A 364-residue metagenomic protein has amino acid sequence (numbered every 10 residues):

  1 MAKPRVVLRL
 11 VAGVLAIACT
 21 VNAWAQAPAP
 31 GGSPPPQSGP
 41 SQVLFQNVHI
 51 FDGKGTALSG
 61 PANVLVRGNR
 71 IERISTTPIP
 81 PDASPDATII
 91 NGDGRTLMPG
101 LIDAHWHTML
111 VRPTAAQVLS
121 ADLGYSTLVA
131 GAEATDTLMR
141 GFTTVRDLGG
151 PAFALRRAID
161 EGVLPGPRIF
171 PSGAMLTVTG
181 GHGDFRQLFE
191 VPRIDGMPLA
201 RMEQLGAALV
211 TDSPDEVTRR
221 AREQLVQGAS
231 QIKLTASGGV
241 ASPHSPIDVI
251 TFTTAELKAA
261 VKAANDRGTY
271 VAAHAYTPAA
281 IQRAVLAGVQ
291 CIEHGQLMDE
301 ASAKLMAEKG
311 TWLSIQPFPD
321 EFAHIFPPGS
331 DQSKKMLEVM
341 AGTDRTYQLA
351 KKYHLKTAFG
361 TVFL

Functional and structural regions predicted by a protein language model:
M1-V7: N-terminal secretory signal peptides that target proteins for export/translocation
R9-A23: Bacterial N-terminal signal peptides
A29, P35-P36, I50, K54-M98: Histidine-rich, glycine-flanked metal-binding segment
V48, V64, N69, G94 (+12 more regions): Divalent metal-coordination and catalytic microenvironments
A83-T96, L155-V163, V217-S230, M298-W312 (+1 more regions): Short amphipathic alpha-helices and their capping/turn segments at secondary-structure boundaries
R95-E161, T179-L188, P192-R193, A255 (+1 more regions): Metal-associated gating/positioning segment near the N- to mid-region
L123, S172, T179, L234-Q348 (+1 more regions): Active-site core of metal-dependent hydrolases
P151, D160-R283: Histidine/acidic-residue-rich, glycine-tolerant segments that coordinate divalent metal ions
